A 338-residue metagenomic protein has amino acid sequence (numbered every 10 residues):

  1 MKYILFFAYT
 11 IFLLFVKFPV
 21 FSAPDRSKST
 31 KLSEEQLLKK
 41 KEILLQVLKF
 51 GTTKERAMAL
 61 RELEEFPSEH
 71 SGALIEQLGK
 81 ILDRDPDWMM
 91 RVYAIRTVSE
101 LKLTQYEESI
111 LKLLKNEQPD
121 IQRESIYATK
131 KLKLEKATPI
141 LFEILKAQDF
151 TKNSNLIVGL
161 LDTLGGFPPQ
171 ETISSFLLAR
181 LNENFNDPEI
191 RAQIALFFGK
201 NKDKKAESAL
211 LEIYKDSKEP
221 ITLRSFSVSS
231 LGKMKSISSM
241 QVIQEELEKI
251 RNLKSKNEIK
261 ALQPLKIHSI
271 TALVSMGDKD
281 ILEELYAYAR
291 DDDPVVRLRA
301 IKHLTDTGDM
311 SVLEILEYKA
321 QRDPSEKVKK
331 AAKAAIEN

Functional and structural regions predicted by a protein language model:
M1-A23: Classical Sec-dependent N-terminal signal peptides that target proteins to the secretory pathway
F18-Q77, M89: N-terminal leader/linker segments that initiate helical-solenoid repeat arrays
E34-V47, S68-L82, L103-K115, L134-Q148 (+5 more regions): Amphipathic alpha-helical scaffolding segments comprising HEAT/armadillo-like alpha-solenoid repeats
G51-T52, P86-D87, E117-Q118, D149-N153 (+6 more regions): Short inter-helical turns and helix N-cap capping residues of alpha-solenoid HEAT/ARM repeat scaffolds
R56, R91, Q122, N153-I157 (+6 more regions): Residue-level detector of extended alpha-helical repeat arrays and alpha-solenoid scaffolds
A59, A94, S125, I157-L160 (+5 more regions): Conserved hydrophobic register position within alpha-solenoid helical repeats
E64, S99, K130, D162-G165 (+5 more regions): Structural signature of alpha-helical solenoid repeat scaffolds
D87-P169: A generic tandem-repeat structural signature
